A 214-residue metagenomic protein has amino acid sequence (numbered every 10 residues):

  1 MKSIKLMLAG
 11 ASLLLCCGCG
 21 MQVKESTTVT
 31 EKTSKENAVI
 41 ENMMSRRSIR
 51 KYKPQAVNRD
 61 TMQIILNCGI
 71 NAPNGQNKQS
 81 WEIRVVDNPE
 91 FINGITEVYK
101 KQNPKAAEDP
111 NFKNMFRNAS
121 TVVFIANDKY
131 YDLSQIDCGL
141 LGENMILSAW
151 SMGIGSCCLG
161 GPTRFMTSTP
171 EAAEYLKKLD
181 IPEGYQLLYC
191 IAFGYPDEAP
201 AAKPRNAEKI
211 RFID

Functional and structural regions predicted by a protein language model:
M1-K5: Positively charged n-region of N-terminal signal peptides that target proteins for export
L6, G10, C17-D214: Acidic, surface-exposed loops and disordered segments
